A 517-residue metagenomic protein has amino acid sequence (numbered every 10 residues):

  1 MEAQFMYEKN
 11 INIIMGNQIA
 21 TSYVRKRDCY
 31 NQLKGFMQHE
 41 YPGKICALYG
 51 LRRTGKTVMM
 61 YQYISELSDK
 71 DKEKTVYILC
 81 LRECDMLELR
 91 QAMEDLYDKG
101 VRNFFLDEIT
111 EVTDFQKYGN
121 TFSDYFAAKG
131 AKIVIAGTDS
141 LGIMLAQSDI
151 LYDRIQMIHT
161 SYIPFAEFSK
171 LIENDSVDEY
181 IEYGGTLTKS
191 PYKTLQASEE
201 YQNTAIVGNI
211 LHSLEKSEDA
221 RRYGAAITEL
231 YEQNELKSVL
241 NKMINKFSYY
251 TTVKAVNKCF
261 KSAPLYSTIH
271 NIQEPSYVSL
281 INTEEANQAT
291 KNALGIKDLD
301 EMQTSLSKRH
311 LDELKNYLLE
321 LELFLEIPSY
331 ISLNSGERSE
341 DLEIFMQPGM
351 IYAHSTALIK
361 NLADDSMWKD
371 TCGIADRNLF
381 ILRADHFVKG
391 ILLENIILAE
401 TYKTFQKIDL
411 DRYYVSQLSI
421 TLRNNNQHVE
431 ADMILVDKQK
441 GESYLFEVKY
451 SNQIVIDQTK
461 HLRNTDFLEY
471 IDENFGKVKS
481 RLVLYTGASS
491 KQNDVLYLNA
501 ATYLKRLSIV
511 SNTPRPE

Functional and structural regions predicted by a protein language model:
M1-M37: N-terminal pre-Walker A segment at the start of P-loop NTPase domains
K56-T57: Conserved lysine of the Walker
Y97-G119: Conserved P-loop NTPase "ATPase switch" module shared by AAA+ and STAND
Y125-Q147: Sensor-1/coupling segment of RecA-like P-loop NTPase cores
A146-E284: Interdomain motor-coupling "hinge/lid" segment immediately C-terminal to the ATP-binding subdomain of NTP-driven enzymes
E218-A431: Accessory nucleic acid-recognition modules appended to NTPase machines
I397, T401, A431-D457: Conserved catalytic cores of phosphodiester-cleaving nucleases, focusing on short active-site segments
L482-E517: Domain-level recognition of nuclease-like catalytic cores that cleave nucleotide substrates
